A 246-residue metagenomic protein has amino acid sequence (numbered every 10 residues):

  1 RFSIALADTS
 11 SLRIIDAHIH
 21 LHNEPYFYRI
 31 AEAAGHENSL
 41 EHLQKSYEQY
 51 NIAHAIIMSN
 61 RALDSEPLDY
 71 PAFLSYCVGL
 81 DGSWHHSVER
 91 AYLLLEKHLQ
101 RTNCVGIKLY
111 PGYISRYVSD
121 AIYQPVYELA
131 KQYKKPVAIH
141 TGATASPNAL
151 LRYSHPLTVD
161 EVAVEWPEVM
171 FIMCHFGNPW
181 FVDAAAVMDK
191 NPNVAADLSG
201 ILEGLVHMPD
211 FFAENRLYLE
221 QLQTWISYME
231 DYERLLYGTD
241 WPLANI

Functional and structural regions predicted by a protein language model:
R1-S65, D69: An N-terminally biased module of ancient metal coordination in phosphate/nucleic-acid-related enzymes
L6-S11, Q44-Q49, L63-S75, L93-N103 (+4 more regions): Acidic (Asp/Glu)-rich catalytic clusters
T9, R13-I19, V162-E165, F171 (+1 more regions): A generic "structured core" feature
I14-I19, A55-I57, L74-V78, V105-L109 (+4 more regions): Hydrophobic faces of well-ordered beta-strands that scaffold small-molecule active sites in alpha/beta enzyme cores
H22-P25, A62-S65, S83-H86, I114 (+4 more regions): Active-site environment of divalent metal-dependent phosphoester hydrolases
Y26-H36, A145-Y153, L205-R216: Short, flexible/disordered intra-domain loops and linkers
E37, M170, P179-I246: H/E-rich (His + Asp/Glu) clusters that bind or coordinate divalent metals
A62-Y153: Active-site gating/metal-coordination segments in enzymes
